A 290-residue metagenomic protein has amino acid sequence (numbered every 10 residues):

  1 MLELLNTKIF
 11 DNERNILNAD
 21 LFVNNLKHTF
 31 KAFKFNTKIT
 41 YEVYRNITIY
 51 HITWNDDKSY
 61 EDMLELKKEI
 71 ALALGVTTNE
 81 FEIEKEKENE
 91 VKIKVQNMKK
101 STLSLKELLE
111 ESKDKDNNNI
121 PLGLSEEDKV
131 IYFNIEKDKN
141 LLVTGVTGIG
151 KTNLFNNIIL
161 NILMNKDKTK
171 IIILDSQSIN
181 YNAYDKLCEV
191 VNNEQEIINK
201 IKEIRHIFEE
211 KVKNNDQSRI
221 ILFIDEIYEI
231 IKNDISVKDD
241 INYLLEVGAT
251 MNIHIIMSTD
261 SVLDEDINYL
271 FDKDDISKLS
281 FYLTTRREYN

Functional and structural regions predicted by a protein language model:
M1-N18: N-terminal presequence-like segments and adjacent domain-start helices
T7, E13, N25-A32, N36-T40 (+5 more regions): P-loop NTPase catalytic phosphate-binding loop
N97: Residues that form ligand- and interface-recognition hot spots within folded domains
